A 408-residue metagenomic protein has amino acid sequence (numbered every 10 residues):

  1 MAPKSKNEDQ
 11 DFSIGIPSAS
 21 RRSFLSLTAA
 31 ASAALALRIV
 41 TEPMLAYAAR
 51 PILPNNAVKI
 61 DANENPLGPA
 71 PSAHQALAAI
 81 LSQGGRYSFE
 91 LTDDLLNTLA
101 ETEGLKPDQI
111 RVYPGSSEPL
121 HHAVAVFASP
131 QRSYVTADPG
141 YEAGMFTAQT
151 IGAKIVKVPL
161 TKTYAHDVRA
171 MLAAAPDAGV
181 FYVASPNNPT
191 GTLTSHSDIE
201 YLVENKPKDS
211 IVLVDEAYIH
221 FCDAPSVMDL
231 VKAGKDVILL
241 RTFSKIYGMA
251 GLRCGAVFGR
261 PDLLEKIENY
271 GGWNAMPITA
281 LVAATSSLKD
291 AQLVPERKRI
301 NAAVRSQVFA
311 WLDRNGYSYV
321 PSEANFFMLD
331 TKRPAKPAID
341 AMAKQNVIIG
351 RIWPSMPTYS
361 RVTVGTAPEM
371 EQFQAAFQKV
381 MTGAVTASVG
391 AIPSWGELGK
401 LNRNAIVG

Functional and structural regions predicted by a protein language model:
M1-A19, S116: N-terminal secretory signal peptides
A31-R86, E101, P176-D177: N-terminal "arm"/small-domain region of PLP-dependent enzymes with the aminotransferase-like
D94-S133, T147, I151: Phosphate-binding glycine-rich loop
V126-A184: PLP-dependent aminotransferase-like
L160, A302, W311-Q345, G399-I406: Conserved PLP-binding catalytic core of the aspartate aminotransferase-like
V168-P176, P189-V212, E216-I246: Active-site pre-lysine segment of PLP-dependent enzymes
D236-D313, Y317-V320: PLP-dependent aminotransferase class I/II
A341-Q345, W353-G408: PLP-dependent enzyme catalytic core of the Aspartate aminotransferase-like
